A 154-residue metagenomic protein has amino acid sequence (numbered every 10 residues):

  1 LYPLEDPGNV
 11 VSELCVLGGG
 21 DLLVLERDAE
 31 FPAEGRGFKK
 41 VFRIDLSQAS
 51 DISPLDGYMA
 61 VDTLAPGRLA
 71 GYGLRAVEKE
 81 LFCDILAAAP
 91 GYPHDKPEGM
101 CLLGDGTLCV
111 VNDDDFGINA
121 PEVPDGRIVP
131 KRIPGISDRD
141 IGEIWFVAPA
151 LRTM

Functional and structural regions predicted by a protein language model:
L1-M154: Sequence/structural signature of beta-propeller domains
